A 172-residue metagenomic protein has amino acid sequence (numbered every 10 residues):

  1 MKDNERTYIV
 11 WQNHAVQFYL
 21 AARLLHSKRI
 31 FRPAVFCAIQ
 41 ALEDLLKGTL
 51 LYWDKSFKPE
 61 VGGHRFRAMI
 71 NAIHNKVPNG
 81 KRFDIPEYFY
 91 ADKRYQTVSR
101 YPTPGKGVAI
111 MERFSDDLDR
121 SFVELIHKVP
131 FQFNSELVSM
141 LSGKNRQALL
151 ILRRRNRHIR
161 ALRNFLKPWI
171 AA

Functional and structural regions predicted by a protein language model:
M1-V35, W53-S56, I170: Charged alpha-helical initiation segments
K2-D3, L50-A172: Long, charged low-complexity segments
N13-L20, L24, Q40-D44, R94-T97 (+1 more regions): Generic structural signal for well-ordered, non-membrane alpha-helices
S27, L46, P104: Residue-level marker of positions within ordered structural domains that often coincide with functionally constrained
A34-T49: Extended, hydrophobic/aromatic-rich amphipathic alpha-helical segments that build helical scaffolds
